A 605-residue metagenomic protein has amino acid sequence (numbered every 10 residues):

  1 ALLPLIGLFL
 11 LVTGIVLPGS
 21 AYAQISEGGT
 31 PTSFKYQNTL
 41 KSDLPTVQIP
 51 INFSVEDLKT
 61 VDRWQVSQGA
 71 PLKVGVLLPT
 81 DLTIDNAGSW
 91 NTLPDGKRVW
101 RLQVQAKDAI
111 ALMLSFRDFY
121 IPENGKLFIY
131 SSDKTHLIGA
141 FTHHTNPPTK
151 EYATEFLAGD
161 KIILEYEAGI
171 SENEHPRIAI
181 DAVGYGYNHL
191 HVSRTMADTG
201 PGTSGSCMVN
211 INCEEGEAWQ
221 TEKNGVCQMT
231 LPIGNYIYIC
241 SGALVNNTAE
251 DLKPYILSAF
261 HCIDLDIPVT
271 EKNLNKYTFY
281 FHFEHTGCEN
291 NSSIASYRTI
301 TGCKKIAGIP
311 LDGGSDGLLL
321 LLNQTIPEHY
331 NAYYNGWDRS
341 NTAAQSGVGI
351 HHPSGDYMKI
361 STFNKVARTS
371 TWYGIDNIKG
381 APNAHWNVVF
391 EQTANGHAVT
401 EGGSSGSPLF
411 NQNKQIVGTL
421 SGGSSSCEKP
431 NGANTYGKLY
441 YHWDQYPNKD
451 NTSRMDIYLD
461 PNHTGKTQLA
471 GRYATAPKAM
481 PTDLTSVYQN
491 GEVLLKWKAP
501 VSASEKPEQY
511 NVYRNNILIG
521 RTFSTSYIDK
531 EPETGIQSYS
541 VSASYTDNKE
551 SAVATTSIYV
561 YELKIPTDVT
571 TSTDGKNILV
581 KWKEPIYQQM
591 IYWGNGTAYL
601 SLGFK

Functional and structural regions predicted by a protein language model:
Q24-Q105, A182-C207, I211-C213: A short aromatic-anchored loop/beta-hairpin motif
I121-T135: Short, surface-exposed beta-strand/strand-loop-strand elements in extracellular ectodomains
L157-V388: Serine endopeptidase catalytic core focused on the charge-relay Asp
A243-P254, H397-L420: Catalytic nucleophile loop of clan PA
I256, V269-N273, E289-G302, A307-P310 (+1 more regions): C-terminal subregion of chymotrypsin/trypsin-like serine protease catalytic domains
R472-E505, T546-Q588: Pro/Thr/Ser/Gly-rich low-complexity, intrinsically disordered linker/stalk tracts
P500-N515, P585-L602: Solvent-exposed loop/turn segments flanking beta-strands in beta-repeat/beta-sandwich domains
D529-K549, K605: Beta-strand-rich modules
